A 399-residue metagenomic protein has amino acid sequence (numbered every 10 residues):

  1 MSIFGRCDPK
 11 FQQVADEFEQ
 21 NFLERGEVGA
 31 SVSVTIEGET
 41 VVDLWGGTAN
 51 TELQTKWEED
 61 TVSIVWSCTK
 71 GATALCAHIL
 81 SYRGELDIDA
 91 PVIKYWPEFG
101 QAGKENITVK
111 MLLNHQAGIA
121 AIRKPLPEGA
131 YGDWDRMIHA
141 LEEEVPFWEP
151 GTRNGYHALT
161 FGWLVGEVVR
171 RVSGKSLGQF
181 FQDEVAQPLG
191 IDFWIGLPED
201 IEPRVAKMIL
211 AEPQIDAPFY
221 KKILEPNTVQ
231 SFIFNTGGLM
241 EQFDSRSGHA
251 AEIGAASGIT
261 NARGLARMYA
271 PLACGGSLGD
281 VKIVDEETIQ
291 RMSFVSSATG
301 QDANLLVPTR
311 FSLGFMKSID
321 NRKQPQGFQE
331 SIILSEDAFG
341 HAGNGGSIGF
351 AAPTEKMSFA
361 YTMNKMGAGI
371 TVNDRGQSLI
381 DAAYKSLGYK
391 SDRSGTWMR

Functional and structural regions predicted by a protein language model:
I3-W66, D87: Short, conserved catalytic-motif segment at the N-terminal edge
K10-V14, V65-T69, T73, V109 (+6 more regions): Hydrophobic (often cysteine-bearing) scaffold residues that line and stabilize catalytic clefts of nucleotide/cofactor
Q12, F18-E19, G38, V62-D89 (+3 more regions): Active-site SXXK
N50-D60, A368-I380: A short, polar/charged loop-to-alpha-helix boundary motif
E59, I64-C68, Y82-K124, E142-E143 (+2 more regions): Active-site helix/loop module of the DD-peptidase/beta-lactamase fold, centered on the serine-lysine SxxK catalytic
T61-V62, A121-R204, Q242-T260: Catalytic-site signature segments of enzymes, centered on catalytic residues
H115, F161-V168, E252, A256-L278 (+1 more regions): Active-site-proximal alpha-helical segments within enzyme catalytic domains
M208-A262, Q290-T354, K390-R399: Active-site Gly/Thr loop motif
